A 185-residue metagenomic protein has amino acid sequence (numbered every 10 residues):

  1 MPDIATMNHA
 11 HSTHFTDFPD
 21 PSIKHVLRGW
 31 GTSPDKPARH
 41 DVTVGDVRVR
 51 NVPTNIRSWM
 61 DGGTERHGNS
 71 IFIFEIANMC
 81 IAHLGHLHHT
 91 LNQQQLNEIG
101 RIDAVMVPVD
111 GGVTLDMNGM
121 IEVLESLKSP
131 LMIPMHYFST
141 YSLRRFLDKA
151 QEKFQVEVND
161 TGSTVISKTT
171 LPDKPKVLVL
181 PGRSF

Functional and structural regions predicted by a protein language model:
M1-I4, H11-S12, H25-G100, A104 (+2 more regions): Core dinuclear metal-dependent hydrolase active-site scaffold
P2, D103-V107, G111, M120-Y137: Proline-aspartate-enriched helix->loop->beta-strand connector
I4, N8-F15, P19-I23, H136: Histidine-centered divalent metal-coordination motifs
H14-T16, L115, S142: Glycine/Thr-rich phosphate-binding loops of Rossmann-like dinucleotide-binding domains
F15-D35, L124-S129: A short, gly/pro- and small-residue-rich
P19-S22, L96-I99, G119-E122, F146-K149: Short, glycine/charged-enriched secondary-structure capping and boundary segments
L127-L131, M135-F185: Accessory terminal helices/loops
